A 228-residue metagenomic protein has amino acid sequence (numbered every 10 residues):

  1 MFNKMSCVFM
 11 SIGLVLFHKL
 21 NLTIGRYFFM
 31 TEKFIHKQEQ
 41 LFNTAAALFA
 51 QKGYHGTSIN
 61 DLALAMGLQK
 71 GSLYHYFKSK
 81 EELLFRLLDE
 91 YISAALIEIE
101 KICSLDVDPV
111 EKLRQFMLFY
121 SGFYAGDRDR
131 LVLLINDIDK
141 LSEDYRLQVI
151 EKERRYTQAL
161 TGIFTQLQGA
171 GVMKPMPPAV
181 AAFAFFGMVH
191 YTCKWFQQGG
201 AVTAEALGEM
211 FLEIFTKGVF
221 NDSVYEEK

Functional and structural regions predicted by a protein language model:
M1-H36, S223-K228: N-terminal intrinsically disordered/low-complexity leader segments
K37, K80, L87, Y91-A95 (+6 more regions): Hydrophobic/aromatic residues within well-ordered alpha-helical segments
Q40, T44, L48-E82, R86: Helix-turn-helix
F77, I135-L141: Short helix-capping/turn signature of helix-turn-helix
R86, K101-D127, A182-F185: Hydrophobic alpha-helical connector segments
S93-L96, E100, D144-A170, A179-F183 (+1 more regions): Amphipathic alpha-helical packing segments from all-alpha helical-bundle domains
L131-N136, R146, Q168-I214, D222-K228: Hydrophobic/aromatic-rich alpha-helical bundle segments in the mid-to-C-terminal region
